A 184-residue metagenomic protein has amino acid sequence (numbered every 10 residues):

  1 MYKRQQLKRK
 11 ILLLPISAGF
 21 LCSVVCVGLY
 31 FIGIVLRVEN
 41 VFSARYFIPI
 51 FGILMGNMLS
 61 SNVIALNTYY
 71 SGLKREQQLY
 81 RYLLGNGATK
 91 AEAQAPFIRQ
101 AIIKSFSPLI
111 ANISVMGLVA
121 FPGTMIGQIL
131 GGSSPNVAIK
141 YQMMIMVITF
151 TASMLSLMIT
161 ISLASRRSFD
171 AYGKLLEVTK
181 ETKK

Functional and structural regions predicted by a protein language model:
M1-Y2: Conserved small/polar residues in nucleotide/adenosyl-binding loops
K8-A65: Loop-to-helix entry region at the N-terminal start of transmembrane alpha-helices in multi-pass membrane transporters
L12-F20, R45-I53, P96-Q100, M116 (+3 more regions): Alpha-helical transmembrane segments of multi-pass membrane proteins, especially transporters and channels
T68-A101: Short cytoplasmic-facing helical segments at TM-TM junctions of multi-pass membrane proteins
A93-V119: Transmembrane alpha-helices
A111-N136, K140, S156: Non-cytoplasmic
P135-S165: Hydrophobic alpha-helical transmembrane segments of polytopic membrane proteins
S168-K184: Short cytosolic juxtamembrane segments of multi-pass membrane proteins
